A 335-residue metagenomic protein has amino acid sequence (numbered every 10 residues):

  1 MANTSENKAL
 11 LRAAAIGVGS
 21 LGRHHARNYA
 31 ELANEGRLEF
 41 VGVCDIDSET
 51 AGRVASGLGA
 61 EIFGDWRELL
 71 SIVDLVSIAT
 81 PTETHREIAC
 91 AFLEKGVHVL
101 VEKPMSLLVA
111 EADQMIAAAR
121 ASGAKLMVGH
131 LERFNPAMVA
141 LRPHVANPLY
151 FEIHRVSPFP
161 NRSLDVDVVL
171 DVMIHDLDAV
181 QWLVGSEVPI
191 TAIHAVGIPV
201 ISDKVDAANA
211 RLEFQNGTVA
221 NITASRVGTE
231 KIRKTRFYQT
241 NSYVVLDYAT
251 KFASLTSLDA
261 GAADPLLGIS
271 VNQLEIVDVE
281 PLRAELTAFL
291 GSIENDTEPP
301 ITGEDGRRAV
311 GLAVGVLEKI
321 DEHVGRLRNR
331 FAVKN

Functional and structural regions predicted by a protein language model:
M1-G57: N-terminal Rossmann-like dinucleotide-binding module
M1-N7, L75-I78, Q215, A288-N335: C-terminal helix-rich "cap/oligomerization" subdomain common to oxidoreductases
H25, L58-I116: Beta-loop-alpha module in the N-terminal Rossmann-like domain of NAD(P)-dependent dehydrogenases, especially those
G64, V101, L126-V128, L246: Hydrophobic residues in well-ordered beta-strands that form the structural core
S106-S163: A contiguous active-site-proximal alpha/beta segment in oxidoreductase catalytic domains
F159-E230, R236, R307: Rossmann-like dinucleotide-binding domain that binds NAD(P)(H)
V200, Q215-A284, T302: NAD(P)-dinucleotide binding in Rossmann-like oxidoreductases
